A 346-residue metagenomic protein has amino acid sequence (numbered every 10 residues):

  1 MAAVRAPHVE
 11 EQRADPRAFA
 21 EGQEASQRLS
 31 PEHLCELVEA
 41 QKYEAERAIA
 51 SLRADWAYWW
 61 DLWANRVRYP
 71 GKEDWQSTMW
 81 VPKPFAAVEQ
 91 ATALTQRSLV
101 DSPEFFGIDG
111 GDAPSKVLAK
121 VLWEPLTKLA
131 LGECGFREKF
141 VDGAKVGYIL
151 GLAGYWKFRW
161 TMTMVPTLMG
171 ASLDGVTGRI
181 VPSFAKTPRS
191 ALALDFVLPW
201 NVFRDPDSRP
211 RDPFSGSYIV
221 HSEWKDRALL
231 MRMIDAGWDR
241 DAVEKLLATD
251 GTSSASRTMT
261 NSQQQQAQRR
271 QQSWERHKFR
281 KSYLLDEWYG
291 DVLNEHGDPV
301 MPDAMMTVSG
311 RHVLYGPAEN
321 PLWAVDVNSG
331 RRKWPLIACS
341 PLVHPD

Functional and structural regions predicted by a protein language model:
M1-P345: Extended, helix-rich architectural segments
